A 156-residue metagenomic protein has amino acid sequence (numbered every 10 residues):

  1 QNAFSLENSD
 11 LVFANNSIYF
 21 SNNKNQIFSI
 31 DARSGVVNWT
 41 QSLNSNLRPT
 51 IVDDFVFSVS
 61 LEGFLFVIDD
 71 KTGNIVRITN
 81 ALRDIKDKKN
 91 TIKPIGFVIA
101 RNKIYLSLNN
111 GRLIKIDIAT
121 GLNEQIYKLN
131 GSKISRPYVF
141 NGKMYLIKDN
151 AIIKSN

Functional and structural regions predicted by a protein language model:
Q1-N15, V36-D53, R77-V98, E124-N141: Extracytoplasmic beta-rich repeat domains
S17-F20, V56-S58, F66, K103-L106 (+1 more regions): Conserved beta-propeller blade signature
F20-Q26, N46: Beta-propeller domains
K24, E62, N110, D149-N150: Surface-exposed loop/turn positions within WD40 beta-propeller blades
F28, F66, I114, I153-K154: WD40 beta-propeller blade core
D31-S34, D69-G73, D117-G121, N156: Short loop/turn segments that connect beta-strands within beta-propeller blades
V59-L61, F66-V67, N74, I78-I116: Loop/turn-rich, solvent-exposed surfaces of beta-rich toroidal or solenoidal domains
L146-S155: Short, low-complexity, Pro/Ser/Thr/Gly-rich segments in the mature regions of secreted, periplasmic
